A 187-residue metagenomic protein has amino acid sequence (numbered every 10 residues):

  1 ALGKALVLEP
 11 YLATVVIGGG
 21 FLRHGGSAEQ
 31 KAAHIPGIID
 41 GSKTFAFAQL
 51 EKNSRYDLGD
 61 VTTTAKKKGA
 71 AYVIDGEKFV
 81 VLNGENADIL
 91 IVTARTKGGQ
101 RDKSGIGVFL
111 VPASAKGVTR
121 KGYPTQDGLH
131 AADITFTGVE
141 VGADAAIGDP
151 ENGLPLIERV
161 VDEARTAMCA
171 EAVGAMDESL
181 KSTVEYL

Functional and structural regions predicted by a protein language model:
A1-A32, P36-S42, L82-I89: Internal helix-loop-helix
Y11, N53-Y56, V80-N83, G99-Q100 (+1 more regions): Short Gly/Pro-enriched turn/cap motifs at secondary-structure boundaries
S27, G76, F109, I134-F136 (+1 more regions): Residue-level signal for inorganic ion chemistry
H34, V61, E77-F79, R120-Y123: Short beta-alpha junctions and helix-cap segments that line functional grooves
G41-Q49: A short, Trp-centered hydrophobic/proline-enriched beta-strand micro-motif
T63-K66: A structural signal for short hydrophobic beta-strand segments in well-ordered beta-sheet cores
D75-R120: A short core secondary-structure module
K116-L187: Glycine-rich beta->alpha junctions and the first turn(s) of the following alpha-helix
